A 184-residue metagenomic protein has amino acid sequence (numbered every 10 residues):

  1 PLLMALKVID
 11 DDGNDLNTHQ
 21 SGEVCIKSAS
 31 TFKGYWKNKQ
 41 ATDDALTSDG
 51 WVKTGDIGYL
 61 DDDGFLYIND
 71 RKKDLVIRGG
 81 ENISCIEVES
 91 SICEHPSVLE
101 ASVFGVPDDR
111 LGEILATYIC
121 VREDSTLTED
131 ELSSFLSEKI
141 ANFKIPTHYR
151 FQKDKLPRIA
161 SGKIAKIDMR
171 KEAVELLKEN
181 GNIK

Functional and structural regions predicted by a protein language model:
P1-K37, A45: Adenylate-forming AMP-binding core of the ANL superfamily, especially NRPS adenylation
L6, S28-G34, D43-D44, I57-K144 (+2 more regions): AMP-binding/adenylate-forming catalytic core of the ANL superfamily
D10-N14, S21, A41, D49 (+3 more regions): Residue-level recognition of short loop/turn positions
G13, K153-A173: Flexible lysine-rich "adenylation lid" loop at the C-terminal edge of ANL adenylation domains
K37, T47-S48, E94, K171: Phosphate-coordinating loops and pocket residues in cytosolic domains that bind phosphorylated ligands
D74, S133, K166-K184: AMP-dependent adenylate-forming
